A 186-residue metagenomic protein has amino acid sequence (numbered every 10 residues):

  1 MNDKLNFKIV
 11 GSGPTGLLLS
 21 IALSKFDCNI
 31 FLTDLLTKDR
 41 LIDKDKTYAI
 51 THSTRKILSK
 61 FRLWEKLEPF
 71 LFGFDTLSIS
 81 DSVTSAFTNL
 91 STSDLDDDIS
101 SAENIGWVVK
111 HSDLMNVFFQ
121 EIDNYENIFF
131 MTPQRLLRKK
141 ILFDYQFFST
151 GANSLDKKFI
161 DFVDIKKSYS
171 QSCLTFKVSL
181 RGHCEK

Functional and structural regions predicted by a protein language model:
N2-K8: Extreme N-terminal starter segment of soluble prokaryotic enzymes
K8-V10, I21-K46: Glycine-rich FAD pyrophosphate-binding loop
V10, F148-S149, F176: Redox-cofactor binding/interface segments in oxidoreductases and associated redox assembly factors
S12-P14: Glycine-rich Rossmann-fold phosphate-binding loop(s) that bind the pyrophosphate of adenine dinucleotide cofactors
L18: Short alpha-helical segment within the catalytic ATP-binding CA
D43-T84: N-terminal FAD cofactor-binding segment of flavoenzymes
F70-I160, K167-S172: Conserved N-terminal helical subregion
S172-K186: Flavin-dependent oxidoreductases
